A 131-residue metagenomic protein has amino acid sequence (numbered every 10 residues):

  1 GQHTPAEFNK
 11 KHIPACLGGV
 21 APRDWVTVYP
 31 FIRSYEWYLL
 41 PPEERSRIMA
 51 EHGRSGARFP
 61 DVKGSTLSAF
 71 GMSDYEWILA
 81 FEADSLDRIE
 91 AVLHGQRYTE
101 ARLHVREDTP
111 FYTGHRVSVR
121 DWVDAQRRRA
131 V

Functional and structural regions predicted by a protein language model:
G1-R58, F70, D84, A91-H94 (+1 more regions): Short S/T/G/P-rich N-terminal loop/turn motif that feeds into the first structured element of a domain
W25, Y75, E107: Residues that flank catalytic or metal-binding motifs in active/ligand-binding sites
D61-S68: A short linear hydrophobic-aromatic micro-motif
S68-D74: A short beta-turn/loop motif at secondary-structure boundaries
Y75-E76, D87-A91: Short active-site-adjacent structural elements
Q96-V105: A common structural junction motif
T109-W122: Short proline/glycine- and acidic-rich turn/helix-capping motifs at secondary-structure junctions
